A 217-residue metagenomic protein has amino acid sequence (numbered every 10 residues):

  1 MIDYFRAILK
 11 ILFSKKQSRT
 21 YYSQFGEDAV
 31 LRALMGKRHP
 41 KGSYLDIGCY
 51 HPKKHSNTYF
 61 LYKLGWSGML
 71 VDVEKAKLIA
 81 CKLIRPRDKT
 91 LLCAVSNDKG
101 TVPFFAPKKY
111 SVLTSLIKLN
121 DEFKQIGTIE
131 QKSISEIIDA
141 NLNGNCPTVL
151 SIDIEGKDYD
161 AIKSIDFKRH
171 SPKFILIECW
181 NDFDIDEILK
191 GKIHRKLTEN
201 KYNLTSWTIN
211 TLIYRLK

Functional and structural regions predicted by a protein language model:
M1-K217: Phosphate/nucleotide-binding beta-alpha loop and adjacent structural elements of enzyme active sites
